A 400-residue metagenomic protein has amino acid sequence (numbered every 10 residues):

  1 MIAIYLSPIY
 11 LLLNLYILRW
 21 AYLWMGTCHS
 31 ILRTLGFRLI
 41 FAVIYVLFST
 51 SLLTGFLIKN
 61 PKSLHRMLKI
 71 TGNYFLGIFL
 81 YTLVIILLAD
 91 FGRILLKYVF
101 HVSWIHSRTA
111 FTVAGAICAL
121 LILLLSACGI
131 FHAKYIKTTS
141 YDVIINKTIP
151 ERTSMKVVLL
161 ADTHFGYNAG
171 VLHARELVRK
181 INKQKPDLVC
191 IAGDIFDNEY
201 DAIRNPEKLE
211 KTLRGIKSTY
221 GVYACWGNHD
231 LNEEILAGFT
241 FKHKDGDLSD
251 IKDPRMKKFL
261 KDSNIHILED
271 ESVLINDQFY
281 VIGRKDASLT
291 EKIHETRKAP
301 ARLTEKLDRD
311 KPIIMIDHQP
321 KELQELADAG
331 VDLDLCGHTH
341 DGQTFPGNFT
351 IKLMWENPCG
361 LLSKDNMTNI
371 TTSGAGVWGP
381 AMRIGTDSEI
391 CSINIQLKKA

Functional and structural regions predicted by a protein language model:
M1-K134: Non-catalytic terminal accessory segments
I40-A42, K59, R108-A110, I145-T148 (+2 more regions): Short, functional N-terminal and low-complexity linear motifs
T112, I122-T148, G166-L172, E176: Hydrophobic alpha-helical transmembrane segments in integral membrane proteins
T148-A400: Soluble catalytic domains of enzymes that build or remodel membrane lipids, polysaccharides, and related
